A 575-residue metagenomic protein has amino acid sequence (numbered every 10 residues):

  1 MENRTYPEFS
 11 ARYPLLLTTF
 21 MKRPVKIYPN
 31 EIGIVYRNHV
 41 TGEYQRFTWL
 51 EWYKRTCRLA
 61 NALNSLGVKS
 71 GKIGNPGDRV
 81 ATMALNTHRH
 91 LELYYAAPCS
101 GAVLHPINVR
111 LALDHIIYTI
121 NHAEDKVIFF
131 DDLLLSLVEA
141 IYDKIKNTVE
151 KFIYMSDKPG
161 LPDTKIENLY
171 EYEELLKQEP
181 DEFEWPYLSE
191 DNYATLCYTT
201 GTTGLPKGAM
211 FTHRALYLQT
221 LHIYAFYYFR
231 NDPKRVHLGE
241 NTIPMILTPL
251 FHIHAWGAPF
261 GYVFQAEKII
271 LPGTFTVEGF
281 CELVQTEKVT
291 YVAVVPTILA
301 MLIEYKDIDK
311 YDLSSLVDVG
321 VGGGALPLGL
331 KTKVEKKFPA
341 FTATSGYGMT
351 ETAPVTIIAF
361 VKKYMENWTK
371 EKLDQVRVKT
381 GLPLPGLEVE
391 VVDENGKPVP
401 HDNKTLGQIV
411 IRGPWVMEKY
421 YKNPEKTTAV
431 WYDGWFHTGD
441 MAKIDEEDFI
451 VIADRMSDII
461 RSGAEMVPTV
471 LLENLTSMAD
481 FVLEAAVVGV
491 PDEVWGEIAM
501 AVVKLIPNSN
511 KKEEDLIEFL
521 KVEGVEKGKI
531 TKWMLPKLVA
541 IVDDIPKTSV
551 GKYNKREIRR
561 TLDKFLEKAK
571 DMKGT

Functional and structural regions predicted by a protein language model:
P29-I32, G74, K177-Y198, L205 (+1 more regions): Conserved pre-ATP/AMP-binding loop-to-beta segment of ANL
I34-T87, L91-Y95, A112-I117, N168-E174: Conserved AMP-binding/adenylate-forming core of the ANL superfamily
R46-L50, A194-H222, N554: Conserved AMP-binding A3 loop
T82, H90, L111, I117-Y118 (+7 more regions): AMP-binding/adenylate-forming catalytic core of the ANL superfamily
M155, E526-K552, A569-M572: AMP-binding/adenylate-forming catalytic domain of the ANL superfamily
E173, F264, V289-V294, I303-Q375 (+2 more regions): Gly/Ser/Thr-rich phosphate-binding loop
Y217-I243, F251-T290, Y305: Conserved AMP-binding/adenylation subdomain of ANL enzymes
G386-V410, K443-E447, S509-E513, N554: Conserved beta-loop-beta connector loops within the AMP-binding
